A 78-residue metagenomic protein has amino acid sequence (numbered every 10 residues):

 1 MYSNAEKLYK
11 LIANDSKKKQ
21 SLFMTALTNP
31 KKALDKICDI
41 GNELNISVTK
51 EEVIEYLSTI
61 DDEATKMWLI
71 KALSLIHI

Functional and structural regions predicted by a protein language model:
M1: Nucleic-acid-interacting cores, centered on viral/eukaryotic replication and modification enzymes
A5-E6: Short, charge/polar-rich alpha-helical segments
Y9-K10, F23-M24, C38-N42: Amphipathic alpha-helical segments within well-ordered protein domains
D15-S16: Short loop-to-helix capping motifs
K36-D62: Short, charged early-sequence alpha-helical segments and their helix-coil boundaries
Y56, K66-M67, A72-L73: Intrinsically disordered, low-complexity terminal tails and linkers in eukaryotic proteins, enriched in charged/polar
I76-I78: Conserved small/polar residues in nucleotide/adenosyl-binding loops
